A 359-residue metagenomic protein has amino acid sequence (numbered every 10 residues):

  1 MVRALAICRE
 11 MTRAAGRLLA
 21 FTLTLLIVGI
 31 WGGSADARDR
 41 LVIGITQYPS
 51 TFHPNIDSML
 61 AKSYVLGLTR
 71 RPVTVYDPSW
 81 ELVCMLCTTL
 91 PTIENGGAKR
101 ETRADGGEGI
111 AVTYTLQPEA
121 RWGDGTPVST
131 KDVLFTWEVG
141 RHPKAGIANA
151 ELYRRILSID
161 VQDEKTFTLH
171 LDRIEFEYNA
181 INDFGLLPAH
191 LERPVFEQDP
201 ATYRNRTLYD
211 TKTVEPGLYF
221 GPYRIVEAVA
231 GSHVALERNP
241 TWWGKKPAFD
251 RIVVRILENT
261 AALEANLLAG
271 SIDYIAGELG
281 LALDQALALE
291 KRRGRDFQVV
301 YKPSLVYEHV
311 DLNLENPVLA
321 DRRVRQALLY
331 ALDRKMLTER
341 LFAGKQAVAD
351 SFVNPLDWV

Functional and structural regions predicted by a protein language model:
L19, T115, A150-T202: Surface-exposed binding/hinge segments that line and control ligand-binding clefts or catalytic entry sites
L19-I30: Bacterial N-terminal signal peptides
D39-Q47, T88, G109-Y114, T136 (+5 more regions): Short, well-ordered beta-strand elements
V42, S129-T136, E164-T168, I174 (+4 more regions): Alpha-helical secondary-structure segments
G44-A104, E138, P216-F220: N-terminal lobe/hinge region of extracytoplasmic solute-binding protein
V75-E81, G185-P247, R251, A261: Gly/Pro-rich hinge or "lid" segments in bacterial periplasmic/extracellular proteins
L90-G146, Q162, T168, L263-N266 (+1 more regions): Aromatic- and charge-enriched surface segment that lines or borders ligand/interaction sites
G140, S158, V226-P240, V253-N316 (+3 more regions): Extracellular/periplasmic solute-recognition and catalytic clefts
